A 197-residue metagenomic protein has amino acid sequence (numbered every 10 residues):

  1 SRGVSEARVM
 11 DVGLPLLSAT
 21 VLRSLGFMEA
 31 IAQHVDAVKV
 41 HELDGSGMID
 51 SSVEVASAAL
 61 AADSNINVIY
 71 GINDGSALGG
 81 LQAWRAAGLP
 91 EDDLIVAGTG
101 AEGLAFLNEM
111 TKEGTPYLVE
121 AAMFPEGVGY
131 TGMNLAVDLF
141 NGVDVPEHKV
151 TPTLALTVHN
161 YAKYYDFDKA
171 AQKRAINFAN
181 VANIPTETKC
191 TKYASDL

Functional and structural regions predicted by a protein language model:
S1-L197: A residue-level marker of the well-folded mature domains of exported/periplasmic proteins
